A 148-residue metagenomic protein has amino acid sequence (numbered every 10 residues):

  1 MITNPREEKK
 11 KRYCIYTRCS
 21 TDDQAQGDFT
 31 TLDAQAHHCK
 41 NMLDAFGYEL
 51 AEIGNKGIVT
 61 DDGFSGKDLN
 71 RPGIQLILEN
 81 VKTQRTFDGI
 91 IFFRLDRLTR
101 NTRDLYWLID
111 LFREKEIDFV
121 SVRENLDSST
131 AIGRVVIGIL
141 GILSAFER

Functional and structural regions predicted by a protein language model:
M1-R148: Short, structured surface patches at the beginning of a domain
